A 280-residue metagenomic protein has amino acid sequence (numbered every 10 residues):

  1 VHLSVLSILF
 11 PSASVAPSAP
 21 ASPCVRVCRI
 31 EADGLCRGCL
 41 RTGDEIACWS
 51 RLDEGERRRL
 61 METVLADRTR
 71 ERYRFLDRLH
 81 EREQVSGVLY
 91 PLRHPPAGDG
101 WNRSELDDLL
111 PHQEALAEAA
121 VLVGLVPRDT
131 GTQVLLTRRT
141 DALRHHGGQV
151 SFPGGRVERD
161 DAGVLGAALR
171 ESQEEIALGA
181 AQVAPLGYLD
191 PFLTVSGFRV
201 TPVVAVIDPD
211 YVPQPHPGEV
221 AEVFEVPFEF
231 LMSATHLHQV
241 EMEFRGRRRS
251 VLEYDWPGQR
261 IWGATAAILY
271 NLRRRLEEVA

Functional and structural regions predicted by a protein language model:
V1-S12: A broadly conserved sequence feature marking short terminus-proximal activation segments in nucleic acid-centric
I8-L9, A66-S151, R156-Y211, F244-A280: N-terminal leader/linker segments that precede catalytic domains of diphosphate-processing enzymes
F10-V15, A21-R29: Short, intrinsically disordered, charge-biased short linear motifs at domain edges
A21, I46-A47, E71: Compact, charge-rich alpha-helical regulatory domains located at protein termini
P23-D44: Local cysteine-cluster metal-coordination motifs and their immediate loop/turn environment, predominantly Fe-S cluster
R41, S50-L60: Short cysteine/histidine-rich metal-coordination sites, predominantly Zn2+-binding motifs
P215-P257: NUDIX/MutT-family hydrolases
